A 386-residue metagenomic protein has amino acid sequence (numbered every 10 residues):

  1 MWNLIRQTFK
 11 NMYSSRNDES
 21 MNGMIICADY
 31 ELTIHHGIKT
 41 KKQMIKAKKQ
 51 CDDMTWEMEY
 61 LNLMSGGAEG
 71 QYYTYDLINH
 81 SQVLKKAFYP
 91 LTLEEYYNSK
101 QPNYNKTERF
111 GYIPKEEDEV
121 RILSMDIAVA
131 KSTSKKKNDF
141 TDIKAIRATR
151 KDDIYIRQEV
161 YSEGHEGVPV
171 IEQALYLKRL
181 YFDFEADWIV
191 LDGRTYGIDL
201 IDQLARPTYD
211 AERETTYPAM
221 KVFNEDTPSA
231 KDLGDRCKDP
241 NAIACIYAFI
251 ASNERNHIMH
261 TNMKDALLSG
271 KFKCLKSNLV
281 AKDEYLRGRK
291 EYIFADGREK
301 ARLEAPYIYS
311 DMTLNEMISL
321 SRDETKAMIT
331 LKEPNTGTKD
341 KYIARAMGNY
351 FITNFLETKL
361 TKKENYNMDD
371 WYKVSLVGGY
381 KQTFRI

Functional and structural regions predicted by a protein language model:
M1-V83, N241-H260, D265-S269: Conserved P-loop NTPase catalytic core
Q7-D18, D210-A242: Short mixed-charge
E31-I38, Y97, D226-K231: Hydrophobic transmembrane alpha-helix bundles
I38-N224, H257, T261, C274-I386: RNase H-like, metal-dependent nuclease domains and their acidic two-metal-ion catalytic environment used
D232-K238, L268, D283-R287: Extended oligomerization regions of viral-like shell subunits
L233-C237, S252, K271-N278, P306: GHKL/Bergerat-fold ATPase module in large chromosome/replication-associated machines
